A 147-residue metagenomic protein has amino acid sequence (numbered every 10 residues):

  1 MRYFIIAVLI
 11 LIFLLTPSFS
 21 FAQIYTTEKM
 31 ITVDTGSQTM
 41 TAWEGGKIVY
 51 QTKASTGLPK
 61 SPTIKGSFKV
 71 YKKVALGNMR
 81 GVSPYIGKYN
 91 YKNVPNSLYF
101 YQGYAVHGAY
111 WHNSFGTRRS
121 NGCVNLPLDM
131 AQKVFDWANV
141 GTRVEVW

Functional and structural regions predicted by a protein language model:
M1-F4: Positively charged n-region of N-terminal signal peptides that target proteins for export
A7-T16: Bacterial N-terminal signal peptides
L15-Y25: Sec-dependent signal peptide cleavage junction
Q23-E28, L58-S67, V74-W147: Exported/periplasmic cell-wall-interacting domains
Q23-P59: A structural motif detector for short, solvent-exposed N-terminal "entry" segments of globular domains
V33-T35, K72, T117: Conserved strand-loop elements at the edges of beta-sheets that form or border functional pockets
T39-T41, K69, A105: General beta-strand recognition
